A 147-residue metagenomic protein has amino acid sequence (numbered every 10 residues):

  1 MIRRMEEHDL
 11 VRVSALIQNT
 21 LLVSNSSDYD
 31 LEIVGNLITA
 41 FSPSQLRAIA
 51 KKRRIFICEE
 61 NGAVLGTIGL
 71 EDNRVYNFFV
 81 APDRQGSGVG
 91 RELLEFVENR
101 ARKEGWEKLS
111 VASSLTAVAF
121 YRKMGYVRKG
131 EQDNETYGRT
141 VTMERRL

Functional and structural regions predicted by a protein language model:
M1-A15: A short beta-loop-alpha structural element at the N-terminal edge of CoA-dependent acyl/N-acetyltransferase catalytic
Q18-S44: Conserved GNAT-fold acetyl-CoA-binding loop/helix
R53-G66: Conserved beta-hairpin
I68-N73: A conserved beta-strand-loop-helix scaffold within acyl/acetyltransferase catalytic domains
F78-Q85: A short, internal acetyl-CoA/4′-phosphopantetheine-binding micro-motif in the GNAT/acyltransferase core
G86-N99, K123: Conserved acetyl-CoA-binding loop-helix of GNAT-fold acetyltransferases
A101-S114: Conserved GNAT acetyl-CoA-binding A-motif
S110-A112, V127-T142: Conserved catalytic-core motifs of GNAT/GCN5-like acyltransferases
